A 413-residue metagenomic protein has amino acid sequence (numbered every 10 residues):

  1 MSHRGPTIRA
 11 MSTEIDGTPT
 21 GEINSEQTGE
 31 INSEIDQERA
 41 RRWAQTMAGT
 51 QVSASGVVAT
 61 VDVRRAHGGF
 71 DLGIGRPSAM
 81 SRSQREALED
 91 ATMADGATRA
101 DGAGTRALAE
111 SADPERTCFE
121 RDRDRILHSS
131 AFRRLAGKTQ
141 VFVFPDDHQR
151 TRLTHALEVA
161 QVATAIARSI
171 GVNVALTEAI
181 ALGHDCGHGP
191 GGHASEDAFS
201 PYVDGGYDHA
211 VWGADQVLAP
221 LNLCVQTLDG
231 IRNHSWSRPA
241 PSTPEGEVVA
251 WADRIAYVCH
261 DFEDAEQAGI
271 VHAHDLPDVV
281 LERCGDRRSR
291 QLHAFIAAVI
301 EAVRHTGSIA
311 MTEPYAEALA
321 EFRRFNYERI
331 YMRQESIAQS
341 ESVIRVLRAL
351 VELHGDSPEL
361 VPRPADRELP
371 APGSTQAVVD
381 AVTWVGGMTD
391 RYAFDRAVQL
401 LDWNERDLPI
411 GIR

Functional and structural regions predicted by a protein language model:
S2-L153, V162-I166, N173-A175, S195 (+1 more regions): Histidine-centered, transition-metal-coordinating active-site segments
P145-A156, D185, G189, V203: Short gly/ser-rich anion-binding loops that grip negatively charged ligand groups
L176-Y202, A210: Aspartate-rich (DDxxD/NDxxD/DxxxD) Mg2+/diphosphate-binding motifs and their adjoining helix-loop segments
